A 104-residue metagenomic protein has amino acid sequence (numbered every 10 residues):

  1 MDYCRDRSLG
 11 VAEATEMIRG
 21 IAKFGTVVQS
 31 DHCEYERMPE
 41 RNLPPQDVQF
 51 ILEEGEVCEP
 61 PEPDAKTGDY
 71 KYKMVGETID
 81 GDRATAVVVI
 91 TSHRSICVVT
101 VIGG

Functional and structural regions predicted by a protein language model:
M1-G104: Ribonuclease/tRNase effector modules and their secretory precursors
